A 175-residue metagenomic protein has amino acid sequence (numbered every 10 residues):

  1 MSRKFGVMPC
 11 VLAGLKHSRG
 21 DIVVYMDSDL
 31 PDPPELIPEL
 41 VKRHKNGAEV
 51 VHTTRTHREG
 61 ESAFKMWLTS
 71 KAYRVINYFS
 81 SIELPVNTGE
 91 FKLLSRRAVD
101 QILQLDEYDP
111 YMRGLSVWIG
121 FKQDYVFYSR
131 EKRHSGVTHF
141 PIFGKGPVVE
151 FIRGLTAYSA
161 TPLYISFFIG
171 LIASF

Functional and structural regions predicted by a protein language model:
M1, I102-L103, A157, L163: Generic hydrophobic, helix-prone segments enriched in Leu/Val/Ile
S2-R3, V7-H17, P34-P110, K132-I152: Acceptor/aglycone-binding surface of glycosyltransferases and processive sugar-polymer synthases
V23: Short aromatic/hydrophobic "clamp" motif used to bind/position activated sugar donors
M26, T54, S129: Conserved residues at the C-terminal ends of beta-strands
D27-P31: The conserved acidic donor/metal-binding loop of glycosyltransferases
R113-F175: Hydrophobic helical membrane-anchoring modules
